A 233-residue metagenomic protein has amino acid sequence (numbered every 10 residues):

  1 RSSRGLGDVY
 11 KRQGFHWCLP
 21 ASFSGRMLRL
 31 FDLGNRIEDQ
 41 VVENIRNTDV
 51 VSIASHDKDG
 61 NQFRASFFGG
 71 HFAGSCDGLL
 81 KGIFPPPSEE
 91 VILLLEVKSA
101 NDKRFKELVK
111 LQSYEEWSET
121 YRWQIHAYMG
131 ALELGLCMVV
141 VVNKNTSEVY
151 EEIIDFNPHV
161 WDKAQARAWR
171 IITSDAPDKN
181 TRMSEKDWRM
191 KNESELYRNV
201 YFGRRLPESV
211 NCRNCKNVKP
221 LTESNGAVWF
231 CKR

Functional and structural regions predicted by a protein language model:
R1-Y10: Single conserved hydrophobic/aromatic residue that forms the stacking wall/gate of nucleotide- or nucleobase-binding
G14-R29, T181: A short, surface-exposed helix-loop junction/capping segment
M27-K58: Acidic-basic catalytic patches of nuclease active cores, encompassing PD-(D/E)XK and other metal-cofactor nuclease
E38, I45, G74-Q112, Y128: Conserved catalytic cores of phosphodiester-cleaving nucleases, focusing on short active-site segments
R46-H71, D77: A short acidic/basic microdomain associated with nuclease active sites
S52-S55, L94-E96, L136-V141: A structural signal for short, well-ordered beta-strand segments and their strand-loop junctions that often border
E107-V109, E115-T120, A127, A131-F230: Metal-dependent nuclease catalytic regions and adjoining charged, substrate-binding loops involved in nucleic-acid end
R233: Short metal-binding segments enriched for Cys and/or His
